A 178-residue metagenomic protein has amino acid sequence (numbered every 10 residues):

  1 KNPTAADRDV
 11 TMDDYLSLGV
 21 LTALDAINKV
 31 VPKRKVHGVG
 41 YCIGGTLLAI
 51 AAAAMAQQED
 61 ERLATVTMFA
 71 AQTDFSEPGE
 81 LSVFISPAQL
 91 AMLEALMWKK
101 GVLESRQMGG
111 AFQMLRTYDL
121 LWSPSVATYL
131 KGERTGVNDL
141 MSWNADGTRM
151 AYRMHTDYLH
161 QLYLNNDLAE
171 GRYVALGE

Functional and structural regions predicted by a protein language model:
K1-A6: Short, surface-exposed "cap/lid" segments of acyl-processing enzymes
D7-V10, G79: Conserved catalytic-core motifs of eukaryotic protein kinase domains, centered on the activation segment
D9-V30: Alpha/beta-hydrolase active-site loop
L21, A49, T156-H160: Predominant activation on well-ordered alpha-helical scaffold segments within soluble catalytic domains
K29, K33, L47, A51-H155: Alpha/beta-hydrolase-fold enzymes
G40-G44, L48: Gly/Ala-rich beta-loop-alpha elbow adjacent to hydrolase catalytic centers
M141-E178: C-terminal subdomain of alpha/beta-hydrolase-fold enzymes, centered on the catalytic histidine and its supporting
